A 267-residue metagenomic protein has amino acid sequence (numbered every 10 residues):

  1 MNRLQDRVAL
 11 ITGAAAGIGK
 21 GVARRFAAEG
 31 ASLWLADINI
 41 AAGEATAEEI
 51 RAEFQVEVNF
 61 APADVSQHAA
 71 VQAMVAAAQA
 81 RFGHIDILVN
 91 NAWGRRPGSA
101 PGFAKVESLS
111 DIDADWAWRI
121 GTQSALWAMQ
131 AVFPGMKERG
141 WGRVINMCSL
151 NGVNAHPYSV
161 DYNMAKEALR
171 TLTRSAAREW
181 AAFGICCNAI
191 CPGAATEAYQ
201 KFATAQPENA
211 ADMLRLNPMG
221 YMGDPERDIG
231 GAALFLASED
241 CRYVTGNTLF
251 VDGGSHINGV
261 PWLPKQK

Functional and structural regions predicted by a protein language model:
N2-W34: Canonical Rossmann dinucleotide-binding motif of NAD(H)/NADP(H)-dependent dehydrogenases/reductases, specifically
Q72, G94-D115, Y158-D161, K201-A205 (+1 more regions): Conserved mid-core segment of classical short-chain dehydrogenase/reductases
E107-L126, W141, I145, Y162 (+1 more regions): Catalytic Tyr-X3-Lys loop
D111-D115, R119, E208-R227: Catalytic Tyr-x(3-8)-Lys segment
M129, A165, T173: Active-site helix of classical SDR
S149: Residue(s) in the substrate-gating loop at a strand-loop-helix junction that position the organic substrate next
A181, C186, V244-G246: Short, small/polar-rich loop/turn modules that mediate ligand/substrate recognition or access, typified
L234, T245-K267: Short C-terminal tail/terminal secondary-structure segment of NAD(P)H-dependent dehydrogenase/reductase domains
